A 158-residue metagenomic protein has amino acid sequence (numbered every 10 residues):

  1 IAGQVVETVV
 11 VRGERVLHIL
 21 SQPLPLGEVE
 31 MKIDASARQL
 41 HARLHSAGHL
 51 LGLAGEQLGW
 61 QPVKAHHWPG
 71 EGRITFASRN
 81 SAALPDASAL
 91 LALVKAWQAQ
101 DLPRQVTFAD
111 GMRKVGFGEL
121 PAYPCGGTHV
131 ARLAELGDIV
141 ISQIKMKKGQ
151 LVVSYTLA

Functional and structural regions predicted by a protein language model:
I1-A158: Active-/binding-site microenvironments in catalytic and ligand-binding cores
